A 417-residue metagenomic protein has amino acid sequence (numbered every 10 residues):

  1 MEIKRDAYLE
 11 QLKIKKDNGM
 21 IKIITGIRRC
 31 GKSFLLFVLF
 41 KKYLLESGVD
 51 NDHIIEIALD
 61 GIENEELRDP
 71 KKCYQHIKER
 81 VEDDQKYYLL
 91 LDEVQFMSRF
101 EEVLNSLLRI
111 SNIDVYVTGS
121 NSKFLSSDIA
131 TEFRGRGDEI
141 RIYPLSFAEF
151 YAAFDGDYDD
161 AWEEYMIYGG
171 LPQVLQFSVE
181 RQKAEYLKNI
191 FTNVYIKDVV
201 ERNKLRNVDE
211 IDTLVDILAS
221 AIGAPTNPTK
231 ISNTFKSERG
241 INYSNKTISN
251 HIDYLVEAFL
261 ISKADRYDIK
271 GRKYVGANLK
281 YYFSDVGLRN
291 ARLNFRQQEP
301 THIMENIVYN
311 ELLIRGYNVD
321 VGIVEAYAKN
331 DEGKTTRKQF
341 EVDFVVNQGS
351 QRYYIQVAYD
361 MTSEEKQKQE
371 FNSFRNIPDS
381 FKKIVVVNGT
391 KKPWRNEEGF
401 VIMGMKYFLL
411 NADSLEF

Functional and structural regions predicted by a protein language model:
E2, A148-E325: Interdomain hinge/linker elements that couple catalytic modules in large macromolecular machines
E2, G19, T25, F34 (+4 more regions): A cross-kingdom feature that marks ATP-driven nucleic-acid transaction machinery
E2-G19: Pre-Walker A adenine-sensing motif
G31: Conserved glycine(s) of the Walker
L35, L39: Hydrophobic positions on the alpha1 helix immediately C-terminal to the Walker A/P-loop
I55-D84: Short glycine-rich substrate-engagement loop in P-loop NTPases that contacts/grips substrate
D114-S120, R141: Structural recognition of the conserved hydrophobic beta-strand(s) that form the central parallel beta-sheet of P-loop
K123-D138, A153-D155: Short regulatory helix/loop adjacent to the ATP-binding pocket of P-loop NTPases
